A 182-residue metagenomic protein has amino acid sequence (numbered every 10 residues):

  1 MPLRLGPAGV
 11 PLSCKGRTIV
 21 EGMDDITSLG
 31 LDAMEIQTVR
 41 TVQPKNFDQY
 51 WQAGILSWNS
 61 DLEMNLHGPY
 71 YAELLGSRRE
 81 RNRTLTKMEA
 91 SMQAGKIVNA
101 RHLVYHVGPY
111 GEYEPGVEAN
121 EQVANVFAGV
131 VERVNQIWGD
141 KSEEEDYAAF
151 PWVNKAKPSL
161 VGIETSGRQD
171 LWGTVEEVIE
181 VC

Functional and structural regions predicted by a protein language model:
M1-A90: N-terminal pre-domain/capping segments
L74-C182: Active-site acidic/histidine proton-transfer and metal-coordination neighborhood in alpha/beta enzyme cores
